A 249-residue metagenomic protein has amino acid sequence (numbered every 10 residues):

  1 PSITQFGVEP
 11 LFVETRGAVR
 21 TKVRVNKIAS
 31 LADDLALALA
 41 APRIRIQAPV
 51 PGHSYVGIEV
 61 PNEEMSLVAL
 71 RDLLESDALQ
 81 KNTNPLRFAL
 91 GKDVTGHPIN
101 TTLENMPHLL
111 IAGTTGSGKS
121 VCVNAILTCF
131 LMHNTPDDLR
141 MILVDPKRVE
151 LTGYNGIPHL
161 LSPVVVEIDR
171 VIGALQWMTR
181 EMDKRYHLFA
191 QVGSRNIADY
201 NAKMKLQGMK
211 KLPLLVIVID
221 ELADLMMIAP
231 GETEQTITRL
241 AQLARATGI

Functional and structural regions predicted by a protein language model:
P1-G17: Short, charge-patterned binding micro-sites
I3-G7, K27, A36-A38, A48-E59 (+2 more regions): P-loop NTPase catalytic phosphate-binding loop
F12, V19-V23, K27-A40, R45-I46 (+1 more regions): Acidic-enriched and Gly/Ser
F12-R16, E63-A69: Short, charged/polar, Gly/Pro-enriched secondary-structure boundary elements
A18, V68-D72, A112-G113: Short, charged, solvent-exposed linker or helix-capping segments at domain edges/interfaces that act as flexible hinges
P42-R45, V56, V68-R71: Cytosol-/stroma-facing membrane-proximal "stalk/adaptor" domains immediately downstream of transmembrane anchors
N196-L214: Mid-core helix/loop region of P-loop NTP-binding domains shared across ATPases and GTPases
